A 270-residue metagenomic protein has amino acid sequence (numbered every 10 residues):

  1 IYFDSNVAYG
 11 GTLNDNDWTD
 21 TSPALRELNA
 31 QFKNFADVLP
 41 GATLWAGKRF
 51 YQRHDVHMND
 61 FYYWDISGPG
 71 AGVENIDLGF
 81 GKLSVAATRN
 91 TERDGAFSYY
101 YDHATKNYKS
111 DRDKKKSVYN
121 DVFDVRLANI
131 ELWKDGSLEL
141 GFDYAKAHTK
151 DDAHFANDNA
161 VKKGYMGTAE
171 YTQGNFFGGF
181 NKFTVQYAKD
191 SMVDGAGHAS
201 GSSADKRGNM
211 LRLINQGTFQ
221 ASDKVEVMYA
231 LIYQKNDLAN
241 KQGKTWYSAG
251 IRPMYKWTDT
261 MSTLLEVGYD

Functional and structural regions predicted by a protein language model:
I1-A96, D124, A128-I130, S137: Outer membrane beta-barrel
F3, K224, T260-T263: Loop/turn elements at helix/coil->beta-strand transitions in domains of secreted/extracellular proteins
A8-N14, R49-M58, T88-A96, N107-R112 (+4 more regions): Sequence/structural signature of outer-membrane beta-barrel proteins
D20-S22, Y63, S117, V161 (+1 more regions): A generic structural micro-feature
L78-G81, F177-G179, D259: Short glycine/proline-enriched coil/turn segments at helix->beta-strand junctions
S84-T88, E92-K150: Internal metal/ion-chelating core segments
N120, V125-K256: Detector for outer-membrane/organellar transmembrane beta-barrel domains, recognizing the amphipathic beta-strand
M254-D270: Predominantly the C-terminal beta-signal and adjacent terminal strand-loop region of outer-membrane beta-barrel
